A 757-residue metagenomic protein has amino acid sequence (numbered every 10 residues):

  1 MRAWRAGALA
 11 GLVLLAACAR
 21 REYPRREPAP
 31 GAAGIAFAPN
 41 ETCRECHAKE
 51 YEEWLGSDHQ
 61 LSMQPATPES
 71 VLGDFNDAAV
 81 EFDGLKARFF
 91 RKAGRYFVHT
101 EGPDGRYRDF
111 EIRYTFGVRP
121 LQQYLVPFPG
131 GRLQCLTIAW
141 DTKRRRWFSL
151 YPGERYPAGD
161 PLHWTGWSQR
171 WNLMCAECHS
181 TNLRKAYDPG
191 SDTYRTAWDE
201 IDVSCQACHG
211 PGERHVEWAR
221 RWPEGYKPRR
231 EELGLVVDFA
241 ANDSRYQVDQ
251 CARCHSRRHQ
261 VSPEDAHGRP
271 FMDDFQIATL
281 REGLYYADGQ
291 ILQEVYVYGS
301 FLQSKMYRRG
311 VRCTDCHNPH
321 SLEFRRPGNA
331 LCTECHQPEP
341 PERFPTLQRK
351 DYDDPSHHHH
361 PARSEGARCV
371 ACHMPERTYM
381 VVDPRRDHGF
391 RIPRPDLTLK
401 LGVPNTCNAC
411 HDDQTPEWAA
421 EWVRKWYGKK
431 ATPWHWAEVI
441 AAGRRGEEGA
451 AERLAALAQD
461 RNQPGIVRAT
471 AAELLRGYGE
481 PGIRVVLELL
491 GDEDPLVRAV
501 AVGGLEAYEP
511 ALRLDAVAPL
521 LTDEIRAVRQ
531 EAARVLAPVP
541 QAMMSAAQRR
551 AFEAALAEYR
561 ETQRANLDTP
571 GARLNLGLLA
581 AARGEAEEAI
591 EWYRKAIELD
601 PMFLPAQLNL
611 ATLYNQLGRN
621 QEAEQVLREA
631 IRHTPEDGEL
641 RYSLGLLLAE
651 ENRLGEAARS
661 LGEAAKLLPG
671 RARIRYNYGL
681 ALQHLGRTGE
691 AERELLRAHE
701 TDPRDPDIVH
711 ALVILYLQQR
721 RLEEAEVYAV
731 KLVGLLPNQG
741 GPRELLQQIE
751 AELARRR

Functional and structural regions predicted by a protein language model:
R21-F37, E41, K49-G117, Q123-F128 (+4 more regions): Primarily the internal scaffold of c-type cytochrome electron-transfer domains, especially repeated/multiheme c-type
E448-A458, G479-G491, E509-L520, M543-R560: Amphipathic alpha-helical scaffolding segments comprising HEAT/armadillo-like alpha-solenoid repeats
D460-Q463, L490-L496, L521-A527, A565-L567: Short coil turns that connect the paired helices of HEAT/ARM alpha-solenoid repeats
G465, P495-R498, R526, P570-G571 (+5 more regions): Helix-start (N-cap) detector for alpha-helical repeat units in TPR-like alpha-solenoids, especially tetratricopeptide
Y478, Y508, D523, A565 (+5 more regions): Structural marker of alpha-solenoid helical repeat scaffolds
L512-L514, Q548-R560, R583-K595, Q616-E629 (+5 more regions): Structural signature of tandem alpha-helical TPR/SEL1-like repeats, specifically the intra-repeat loop/turn
